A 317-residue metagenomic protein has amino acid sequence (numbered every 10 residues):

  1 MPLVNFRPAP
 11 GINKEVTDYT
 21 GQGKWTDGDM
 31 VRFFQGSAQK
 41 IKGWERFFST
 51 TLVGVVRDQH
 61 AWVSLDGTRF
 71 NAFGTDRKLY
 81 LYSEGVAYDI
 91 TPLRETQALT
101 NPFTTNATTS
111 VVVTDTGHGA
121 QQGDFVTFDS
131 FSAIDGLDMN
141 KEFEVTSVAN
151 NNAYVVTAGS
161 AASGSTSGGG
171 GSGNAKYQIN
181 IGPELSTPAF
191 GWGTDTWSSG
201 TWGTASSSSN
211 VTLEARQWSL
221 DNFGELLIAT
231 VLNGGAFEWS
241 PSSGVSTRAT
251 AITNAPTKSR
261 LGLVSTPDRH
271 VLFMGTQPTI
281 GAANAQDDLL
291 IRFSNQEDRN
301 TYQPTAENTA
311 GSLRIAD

Functional and structural regions predicted by a protein language model:
M1, A9, E15, D89-Q217 (+1 more regions): Small/polar beta-strand repeat architecture
M1-T96, I179-S206, L226, R260-D317: N-terminal beta-propeller domains
K40-K42, F48-V56, G200-N222, T230 (+1 more regions): Short linear interaction motifs
V53, S64, F73, L81 (+8 more regions): Residue-level signal for WD-repeat beta-propeller blades
D66-R69, F73, E214-L226, T230-A236: Assembly/oligomerization scaffold segments
L79-Y80, A236-E238: Short polybasic amphipathic segments
E84-G85, P241-S243: Short loop/turn segments that connect beta-strands within beta-propeller blades
F128-S130, T230, M274: Residue-level recognition of conserved beta-strand edge/terminus positions
